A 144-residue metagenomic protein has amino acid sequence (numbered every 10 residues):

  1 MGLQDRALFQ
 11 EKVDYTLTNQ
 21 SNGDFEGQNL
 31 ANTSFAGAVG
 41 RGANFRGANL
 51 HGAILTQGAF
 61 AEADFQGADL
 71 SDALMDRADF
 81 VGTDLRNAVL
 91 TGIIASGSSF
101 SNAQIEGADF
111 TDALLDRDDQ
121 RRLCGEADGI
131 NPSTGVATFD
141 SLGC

Functional and structural regions predicted by a protein language model:
M1-G143: Tandem repeat scaffolds
